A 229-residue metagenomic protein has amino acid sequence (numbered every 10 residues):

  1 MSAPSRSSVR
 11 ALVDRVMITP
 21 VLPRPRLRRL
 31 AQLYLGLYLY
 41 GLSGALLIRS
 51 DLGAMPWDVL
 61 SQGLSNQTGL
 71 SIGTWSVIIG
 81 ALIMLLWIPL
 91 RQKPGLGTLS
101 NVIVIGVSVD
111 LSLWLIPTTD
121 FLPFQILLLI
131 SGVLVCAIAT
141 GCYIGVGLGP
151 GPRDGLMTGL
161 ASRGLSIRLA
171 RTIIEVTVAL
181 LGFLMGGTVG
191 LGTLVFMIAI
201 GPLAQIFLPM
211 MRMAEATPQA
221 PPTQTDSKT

Functional and structural regions predicted by a protein language model:
S2-T229: Core subunits and conserved enzymes of cellular information-processing and envelope-translocation systems across
